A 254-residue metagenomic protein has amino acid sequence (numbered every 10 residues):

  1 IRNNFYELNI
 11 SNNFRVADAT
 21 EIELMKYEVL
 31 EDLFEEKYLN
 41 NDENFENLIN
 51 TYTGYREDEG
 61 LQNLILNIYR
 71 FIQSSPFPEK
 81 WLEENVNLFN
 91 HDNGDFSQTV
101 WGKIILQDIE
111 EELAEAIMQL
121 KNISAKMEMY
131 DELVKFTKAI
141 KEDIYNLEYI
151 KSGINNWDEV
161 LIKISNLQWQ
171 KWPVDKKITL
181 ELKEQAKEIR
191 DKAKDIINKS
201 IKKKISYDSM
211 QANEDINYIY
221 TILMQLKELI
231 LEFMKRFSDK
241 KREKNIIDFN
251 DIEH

Functional and structural regions predicted by a protein language model:
I1, V29-L30, F237: Structural preference for long, well-ordered alpha-helical segments in enzyme cores
I1-I10, K240, K244-H254: P-loop NTPase Walker
N4, L30-F34, R190-A193, I197: Generic hydrophobic/packing signal
E7-F77: ATP-hydrolysis module of ASCE/P-loop NTPase motor domains, specifically the Walker B Asp-Glu catalytic pair
R15-T20, L24, F45, K80 (+3 more regions): A sequence-level detector of short, solvent-exposed, charge-rich linear segments
M25-E28, Q225-E232, D251-H254: Generic alpha-helical secondary structure signal
Q62-I247: Conserved ATP-driven helicase/translocase motor core recognized via long, highly charged RecA-like/P-loop NTPase domain
